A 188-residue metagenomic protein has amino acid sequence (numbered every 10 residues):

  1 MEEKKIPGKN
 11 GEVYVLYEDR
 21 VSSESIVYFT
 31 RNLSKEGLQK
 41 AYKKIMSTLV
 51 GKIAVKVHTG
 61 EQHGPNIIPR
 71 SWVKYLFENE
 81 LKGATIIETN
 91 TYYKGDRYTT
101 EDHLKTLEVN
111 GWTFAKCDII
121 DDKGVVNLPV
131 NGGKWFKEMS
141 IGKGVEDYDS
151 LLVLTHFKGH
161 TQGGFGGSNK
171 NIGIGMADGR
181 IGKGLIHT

Functional and structural regions predicted by a protein language model:
M1-T188: N-terminal and secondary-structure boundary signal
